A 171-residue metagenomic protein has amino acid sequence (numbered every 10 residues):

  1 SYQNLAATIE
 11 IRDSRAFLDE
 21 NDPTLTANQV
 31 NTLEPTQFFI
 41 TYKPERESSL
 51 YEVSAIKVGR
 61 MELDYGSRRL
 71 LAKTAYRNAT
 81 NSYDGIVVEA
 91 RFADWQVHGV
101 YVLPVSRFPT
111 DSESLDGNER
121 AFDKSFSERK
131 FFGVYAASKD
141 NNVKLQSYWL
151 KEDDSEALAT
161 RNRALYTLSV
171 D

Functional and structural regions predicted by a protein language model:
S1, A55-S67, Y166-D171: Amphipathic repeat-derived elements
Y2-S54, R68-K73, G117-N118, S155-T160: Surface-exposed loop and membrane-interface regions of Gram-negative outer-membrane beta-barrel proteins
S14-L18, M61-Y65, P104-R107, L150-D154: Structural signature of outer-membrane beta-barrel domains
L33, M61-Y65, R69-L71, Y76-A79 (+1 more regions): Long, contiguous hydrophobic alpha-helical segments, chiefly transmembrane helices and signal peptides
I40, V58, V88: Conserved, mostly hydrophobic/aromatic
K43, E62, A90: Mobile, glycine-rich extracellular loop/lid and propeptide segments that shape or gate substrate/ligand access
R46, L50-S54, T74-D171: Signature for the C-terminal beta-barrel architecture of outer-membrane proteins
